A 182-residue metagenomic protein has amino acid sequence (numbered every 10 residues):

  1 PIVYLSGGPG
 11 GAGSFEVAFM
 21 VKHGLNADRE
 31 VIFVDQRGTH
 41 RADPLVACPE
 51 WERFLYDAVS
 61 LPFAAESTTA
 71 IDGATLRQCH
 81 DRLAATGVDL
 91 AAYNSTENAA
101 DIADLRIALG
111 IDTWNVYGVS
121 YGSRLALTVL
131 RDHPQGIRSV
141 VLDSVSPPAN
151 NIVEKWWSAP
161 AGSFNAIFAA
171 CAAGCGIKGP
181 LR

Functional and structural regions predicted by a protein language model:
P1-R182: Gly/Pro-rich cap/lid or specificity-loop segments adjacent to the active site
